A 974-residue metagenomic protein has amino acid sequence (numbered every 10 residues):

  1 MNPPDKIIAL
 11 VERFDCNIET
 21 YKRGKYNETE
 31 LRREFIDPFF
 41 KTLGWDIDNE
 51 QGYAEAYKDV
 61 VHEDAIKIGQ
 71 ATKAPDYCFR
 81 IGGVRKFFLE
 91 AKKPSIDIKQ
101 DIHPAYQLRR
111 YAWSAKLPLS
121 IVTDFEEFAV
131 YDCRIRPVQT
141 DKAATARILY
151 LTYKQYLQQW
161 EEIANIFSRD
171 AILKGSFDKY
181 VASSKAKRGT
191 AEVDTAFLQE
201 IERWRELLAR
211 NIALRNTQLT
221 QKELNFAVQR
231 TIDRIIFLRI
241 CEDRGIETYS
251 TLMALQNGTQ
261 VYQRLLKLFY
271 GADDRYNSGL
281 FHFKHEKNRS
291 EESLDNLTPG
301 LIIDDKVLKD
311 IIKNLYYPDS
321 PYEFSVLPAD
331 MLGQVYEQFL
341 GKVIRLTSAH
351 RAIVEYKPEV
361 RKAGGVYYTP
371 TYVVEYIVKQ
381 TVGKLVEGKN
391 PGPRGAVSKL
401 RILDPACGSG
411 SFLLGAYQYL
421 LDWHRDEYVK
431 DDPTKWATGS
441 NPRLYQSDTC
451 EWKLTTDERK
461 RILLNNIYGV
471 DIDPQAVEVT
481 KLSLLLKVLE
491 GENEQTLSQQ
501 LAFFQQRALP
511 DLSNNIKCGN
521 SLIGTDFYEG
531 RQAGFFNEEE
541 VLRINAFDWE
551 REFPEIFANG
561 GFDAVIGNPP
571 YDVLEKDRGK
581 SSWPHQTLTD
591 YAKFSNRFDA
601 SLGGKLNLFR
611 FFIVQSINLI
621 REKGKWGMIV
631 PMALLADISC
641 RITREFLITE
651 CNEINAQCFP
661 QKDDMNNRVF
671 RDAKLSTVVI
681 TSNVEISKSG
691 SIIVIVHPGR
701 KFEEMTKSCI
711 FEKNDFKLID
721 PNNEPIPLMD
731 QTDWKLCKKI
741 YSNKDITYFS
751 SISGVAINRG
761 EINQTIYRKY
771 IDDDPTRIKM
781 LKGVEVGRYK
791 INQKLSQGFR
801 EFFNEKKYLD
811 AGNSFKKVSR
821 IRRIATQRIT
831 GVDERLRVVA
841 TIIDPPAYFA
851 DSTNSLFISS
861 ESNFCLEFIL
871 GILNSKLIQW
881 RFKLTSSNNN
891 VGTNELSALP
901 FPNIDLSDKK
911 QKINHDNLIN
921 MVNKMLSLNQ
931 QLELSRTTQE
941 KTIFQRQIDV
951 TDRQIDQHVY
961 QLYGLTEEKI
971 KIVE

Functional and structural regions predicted by a protein language model:
M1-R23, K93, I163-L421, N466-V479 (+6 more regions): Preference for the N-terminal adenyl/adenosyl cofactor-binding alpha/beta module
I18, R23-V61: Acidic-basic catalytic patches of nuclease active cores, encompassing PD-(D/E)XK and other metal-cofactor nuclease
D48-A54, Q139-T140, T248-N257, K389-K399 (+2 more regions): Flexible phosphate/Mg2+-sensing switch loops adjacent to catalytic phosphate-binding sites
N49-G83: Active-site metal-binding core of divalent-cation-utilizing nuclease and nuclease-like domains
Q70-P75, F87, D97-V122, E127-A196 (+15 more regions): Signature of N6-adenine DNA methyltransferases within the class I
T217-K222, R234, M628, F716-E861: Polyanion-binding catalytic cores of nucleic-acid enzymes and NTP/SAM-utilizing transferases
K384, L403-P405, V470, S616-R621 (+5 more regions): Proline-centric
C407, I710-I762, V784, P900-E974: Non-catalytic DNA-recognition/assembly elements of restriction-modification systems
